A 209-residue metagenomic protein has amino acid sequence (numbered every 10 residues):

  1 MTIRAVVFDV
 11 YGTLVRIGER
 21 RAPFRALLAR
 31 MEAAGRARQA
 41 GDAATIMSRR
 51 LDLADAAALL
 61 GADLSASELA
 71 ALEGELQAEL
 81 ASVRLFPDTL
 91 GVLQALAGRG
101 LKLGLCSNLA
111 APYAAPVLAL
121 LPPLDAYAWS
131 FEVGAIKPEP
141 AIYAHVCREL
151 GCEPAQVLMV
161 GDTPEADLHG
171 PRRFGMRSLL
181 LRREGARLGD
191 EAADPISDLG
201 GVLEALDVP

Functional and structural regions predicted by a protein language model:
M1-F8, R16-E19, L59, L64-E68 (+2 more regions): Asp-based, Mg2+/Mn2+-dependent phosphohydrolase catalytic module
M1-G41: Active-site neighborhood of HAD-like aspartate-dependent phosphohydrolases
A34-A37, G41-E75: A metal-dependent, Asp-based hydrolase signature
A44, V83, L158-M159: Residue-level marker of alpha-helix boundaries and capping positions
G74-V83: Surface-exposed cleft-lining segments at the edges of enzyme active sites
R84-L90: A short, well-structured juxtamembrane/interface segment
